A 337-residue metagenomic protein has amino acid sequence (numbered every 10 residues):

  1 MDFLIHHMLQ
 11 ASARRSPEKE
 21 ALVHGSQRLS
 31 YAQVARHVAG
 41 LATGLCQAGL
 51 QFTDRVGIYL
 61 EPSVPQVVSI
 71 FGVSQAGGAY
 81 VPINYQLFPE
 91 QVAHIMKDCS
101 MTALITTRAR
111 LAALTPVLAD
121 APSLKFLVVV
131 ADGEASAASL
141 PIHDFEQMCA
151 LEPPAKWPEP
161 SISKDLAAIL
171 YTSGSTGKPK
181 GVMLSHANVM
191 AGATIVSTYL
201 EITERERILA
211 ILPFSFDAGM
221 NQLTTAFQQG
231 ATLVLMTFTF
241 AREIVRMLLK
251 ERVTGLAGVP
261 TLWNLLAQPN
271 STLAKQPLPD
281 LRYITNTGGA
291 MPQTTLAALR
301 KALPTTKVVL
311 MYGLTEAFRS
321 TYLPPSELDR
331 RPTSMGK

Functional and structural regions predicted by a protein language model:
D2, P17-E18, V129, E152-Y171 (+2 more regions): Conserved pre-ATP/AMP-binding loop-to-beta segment of ANL
D2-I5, Q10, E18-S63, V67 (+4 more regions): Conserved AMP-binding/adenylate-forming core of the ANL superfamily
S30-A32, A167-A191: Conserved AMP-binding A3 loop
G40, L60-E61, V81-H94, R108-L114 (+3 more regions): ATP-dependent adenylate-forming carboxylate-activation enzymes
Q47-A48, Q75-Q147: Structural core segment of the AMP-binding/adenylate-forming
R55, E61-V81, Y85-P89, K97-A103 (+3 more regions): A short helix-loop-beta submotif of the ANL/AMP-binding
M190-R207, F214-G255, P269-S271: Conserved AMP-binding/adenylation subdomain of ANL enzymes
Q228, K250-G258, A267-P332: Gly/Ser/Thr-rich phosphate-binding loop
